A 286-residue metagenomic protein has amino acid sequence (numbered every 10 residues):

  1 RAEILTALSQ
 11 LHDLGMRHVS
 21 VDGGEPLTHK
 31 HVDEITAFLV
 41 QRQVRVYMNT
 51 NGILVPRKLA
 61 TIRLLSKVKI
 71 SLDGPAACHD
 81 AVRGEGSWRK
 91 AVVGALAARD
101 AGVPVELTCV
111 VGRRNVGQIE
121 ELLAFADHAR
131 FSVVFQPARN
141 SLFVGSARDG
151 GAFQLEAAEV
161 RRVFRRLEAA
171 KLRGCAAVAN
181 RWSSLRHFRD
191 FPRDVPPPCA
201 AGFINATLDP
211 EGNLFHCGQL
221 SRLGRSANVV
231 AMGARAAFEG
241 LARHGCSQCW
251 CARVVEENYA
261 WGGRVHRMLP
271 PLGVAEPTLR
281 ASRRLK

Functional and structural regions predicted by a protein language model:
R1-K58, L279, K286: Conserved alpha-helical substructure of the radical SAM core
D22, S71, A252: Conserved residues at the C-terminal ends of beta-strands
R42-R45, A60, S66-K67, S71-D73 (+3 more regions): Radical SAM enzyme [4Fe-4S]-AdoMet core and its adjacent flexible, acidic and glycine-rich loops/tails across
P56-R57, C78, Y259: Glycine/Thr-rich phosphate-binding loops of Rossmann-like dinucleotide-binding domains
D194-P198, E211-K286: Flexible mid-to-C-terminal extensions adjoining Fe-S/redox cofactors in radical SAM and related proteins
